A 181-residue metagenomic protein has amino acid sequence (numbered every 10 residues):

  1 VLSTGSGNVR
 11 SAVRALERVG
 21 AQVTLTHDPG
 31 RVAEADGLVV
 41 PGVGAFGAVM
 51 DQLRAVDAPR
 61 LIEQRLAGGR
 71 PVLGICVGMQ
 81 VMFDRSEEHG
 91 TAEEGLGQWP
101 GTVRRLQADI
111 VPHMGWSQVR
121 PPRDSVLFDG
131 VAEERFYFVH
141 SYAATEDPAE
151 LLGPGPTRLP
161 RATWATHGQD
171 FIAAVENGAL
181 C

Functional and structural regions predicted by a protein language model:
V1-A21: N-terminal beta1-alpha1 ligand-phosphate binding loop
R31-V32, R65: Structural alpha-helical scaffold elements that stabilize or flank donor/cofactor-binding regions in carbohydrate
A35: An anion/phosphate-binding loop that grips the pyrophosphate of nucleotide cofactors and donors
V39-P41: Structural motif
G44-W116: Cysteine-nucleophile active-site neighborhood
D84-T166: Pocket-forming structural segment of enzyme catalytic cores
T157-R158, T166-C181: A glycine-centered loop/beta-turn motif at secondary-structure junctions
